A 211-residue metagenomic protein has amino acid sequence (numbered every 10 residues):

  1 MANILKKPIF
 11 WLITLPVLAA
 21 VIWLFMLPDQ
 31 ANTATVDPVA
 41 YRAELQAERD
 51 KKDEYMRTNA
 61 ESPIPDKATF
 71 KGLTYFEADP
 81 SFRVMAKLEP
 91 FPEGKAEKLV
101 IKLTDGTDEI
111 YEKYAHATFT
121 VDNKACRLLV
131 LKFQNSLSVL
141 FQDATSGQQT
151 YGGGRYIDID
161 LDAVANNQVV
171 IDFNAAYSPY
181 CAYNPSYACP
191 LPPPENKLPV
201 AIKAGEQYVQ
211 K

Functional and structural regions predicted by a protein language model:
M1-K6: Short, Lys/Arg-rich N-terminal segment immediately upstream of the first membrane anchor
F10-M26: Hydrophobic membrane-insertion alpha-helices, especially the h-region of bacterial N-terminal signal peptides
P28-A43: Ser/Thr/Pro/Gly-rich low-complexity linker/stalk segments immediately outside membranes or between
E48, N59-L99: Extracytoplasmic/periplasmic/luminal assembly and interaction segments in envelope/secretory/respiratory proteins
L88, K132-Q134, D143-T145, F173-Y177 (+1 more regions): A mature extracytoplasmic/lumenal domain signature
P92-G154: Mid-length scaffold segments of soluble, non-membrane domains
D143-Y177: Acidic, glycine-rich flexible loop segments
N184-K211: C-terminal partner/receptor-binding element of secreted or periplasmic proteins
